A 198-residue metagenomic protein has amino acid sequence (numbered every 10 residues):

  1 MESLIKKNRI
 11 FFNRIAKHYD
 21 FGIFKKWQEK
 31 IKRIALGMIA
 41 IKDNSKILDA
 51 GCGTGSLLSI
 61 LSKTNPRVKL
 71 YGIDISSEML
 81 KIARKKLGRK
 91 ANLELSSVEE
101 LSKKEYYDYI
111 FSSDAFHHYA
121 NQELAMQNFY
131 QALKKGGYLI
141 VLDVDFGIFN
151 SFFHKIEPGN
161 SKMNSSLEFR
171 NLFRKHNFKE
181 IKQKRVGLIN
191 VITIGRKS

Functional and structural regions predicted by a protein language model:
M1-A40, S56, I60, M79-I82 (+1 more regions): Conserved class I S-adenosyl-L-methionine
S3-L4, I140-H176, E180-T193: C-terminal alpha-helical "lid/dimerization" subdomain adjacent to the S-adenosyl-L-methionine
K46, G136-Y138: Short glycine-centered segments of the SAM/dcSAM-binding site in methyltransferase folds
L48, T54-E100: Class I SAM-dependent methyltransferase SAM/SAH-binding core
F111: A conserved beta-strand element that flanks and buttresses the S-adenosyl-L-methionine
D114-A115: Short catalytic micro-motifs in class I SAM-dependent methyltransferases
E123-K135: A short glycine-rich, Lys/Arg-flanked "PGG" loop and its adjoining helix->strand segment in the class I
I194-S198: C-terminal lobe and adjacent flexible extensions of AdoMet/dcAdoMet transferase-like proteins
